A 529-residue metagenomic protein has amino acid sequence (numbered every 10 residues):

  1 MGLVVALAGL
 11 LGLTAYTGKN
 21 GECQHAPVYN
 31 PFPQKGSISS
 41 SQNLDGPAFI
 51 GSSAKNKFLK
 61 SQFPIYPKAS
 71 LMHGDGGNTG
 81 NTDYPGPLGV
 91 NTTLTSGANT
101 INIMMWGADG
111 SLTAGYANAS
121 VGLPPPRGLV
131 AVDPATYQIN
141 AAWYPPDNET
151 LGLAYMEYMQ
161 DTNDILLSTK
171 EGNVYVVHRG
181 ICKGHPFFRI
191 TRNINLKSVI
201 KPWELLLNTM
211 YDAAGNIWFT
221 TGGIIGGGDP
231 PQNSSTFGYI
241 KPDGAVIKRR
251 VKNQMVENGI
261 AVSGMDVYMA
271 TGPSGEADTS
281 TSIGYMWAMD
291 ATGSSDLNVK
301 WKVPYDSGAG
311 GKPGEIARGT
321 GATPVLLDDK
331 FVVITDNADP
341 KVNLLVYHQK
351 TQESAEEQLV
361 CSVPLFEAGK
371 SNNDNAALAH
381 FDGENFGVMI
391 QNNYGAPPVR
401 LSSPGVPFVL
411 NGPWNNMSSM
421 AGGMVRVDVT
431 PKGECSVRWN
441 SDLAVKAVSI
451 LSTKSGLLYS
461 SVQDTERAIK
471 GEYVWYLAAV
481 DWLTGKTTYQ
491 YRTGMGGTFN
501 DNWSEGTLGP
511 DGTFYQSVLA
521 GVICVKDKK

Functional and structural regions predicted by a protein language model:
A8-P145, D161-D164, D527-K529: Sequence/structural signature of beta-propeller modules and their immediately flanking N-terminal secretory/stalk
M72, G76-G89, W143-E149, T191-K201 (+4 more regions): Surface-exposed loop and turn segments in beta-propeller and other repeat-based domains that flank or scaffold
T95-W106, P146-T162, V199-M210, N253-G264 (+4 more regions): Repeated scaffold domains used in trafficking and secretory/extracellular systems, primarily beta-propellers
Y116-N118, F331-D336, P340, D374-G496: Loop/turn-rich, solvent-exposed surfaces of beta-rich toroidal or solenoidal domains
N118-P124, E171-Y175, C182, G223-D229 (+5 more regions): Short glycine/acidic-enriched loop and turn motifs that connect beta-strands
G128-D133, G180, Q232-G244, S282-G293 (+3 more regions): Beta-propeller blade signature
Y144-L153, S168-N173, R179-V262, V303-E315: Asp-box/WD-like beta-propeller blade repeats and closely related beta-sheet repeat scaffolds
N500-K529: Blade-level signature of beta-propeller repeat domains, shared across WD40, Kelch, NHL, RCC1 and BNR/Asp-box propellers
